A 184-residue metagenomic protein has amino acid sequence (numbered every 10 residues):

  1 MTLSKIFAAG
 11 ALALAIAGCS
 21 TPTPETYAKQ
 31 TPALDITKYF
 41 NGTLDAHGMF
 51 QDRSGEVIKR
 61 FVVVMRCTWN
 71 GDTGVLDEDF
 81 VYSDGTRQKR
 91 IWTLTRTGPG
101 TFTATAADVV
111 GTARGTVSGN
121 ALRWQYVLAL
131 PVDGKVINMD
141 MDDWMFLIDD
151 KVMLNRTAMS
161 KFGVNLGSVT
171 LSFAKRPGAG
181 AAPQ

Functional and structural regions predicted by a protein language model:
M1-A9: Bacterial N-terminal signal peptides that target proteins for export
A15-G18: C-terminal motif of bacterial Sec signal peptides marking the signal peptidase cleavage site
S20-T23: Bacterial signal peptide processing site
E25, V63, W69, D143 (+1 more regions): Sequence-level preference for short, compositionally simple segments enriched in small aliphatic or small polar residues
Y27-T43: N-terminal helix-cap/turn-to-beta initiation motif at the start of protein domains
H47, Q51-V132: Central antiparallel beta-sheet cores of small beta-barrel/beta-sandwich binding domains
V57-V63, V136-M141, N165-V169: Amphipathic hydrophobic-ligand
D142, F146-Q184: Glycine-rich, aromatic-bearing surface loops/beta-hairpins
